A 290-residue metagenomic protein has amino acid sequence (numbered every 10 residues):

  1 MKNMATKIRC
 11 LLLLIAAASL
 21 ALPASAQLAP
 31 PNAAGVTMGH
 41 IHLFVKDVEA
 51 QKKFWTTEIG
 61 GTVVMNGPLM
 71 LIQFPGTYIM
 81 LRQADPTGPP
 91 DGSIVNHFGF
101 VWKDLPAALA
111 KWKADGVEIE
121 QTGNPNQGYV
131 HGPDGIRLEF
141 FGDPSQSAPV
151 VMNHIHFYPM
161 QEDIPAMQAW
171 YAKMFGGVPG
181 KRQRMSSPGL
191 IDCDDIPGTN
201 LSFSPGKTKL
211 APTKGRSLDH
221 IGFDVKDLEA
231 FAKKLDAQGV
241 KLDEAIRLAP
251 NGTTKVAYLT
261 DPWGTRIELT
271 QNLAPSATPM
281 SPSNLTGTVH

Functional and structural regions predicted by a protein language model:
M1-L12: Bacterial N-terminal signal peptides that target proteins for export
C10-P23: Bacterial N-terminal signal peptides
S25-A33, L109, K113-E162, G180-F203 (+3 more regions): Vicinal oxygen chelate
A33-G35, G39-I79, A84, E120-T122 (+2 more regions): Core segments of cupin and vicinal oxygen chelate
V36-H40, S93-H97, V150-H154, R216-H220: Short, solvent-exposed beta-strand edge segments and adjacent coil->beta transition regions
F44, G99-V101, Y158, G222-D224: Short hydrophobic/aromatic beta-strand micro-patches that form the beta-sheet surface supporting nucleotide- or nucleic
A50-K53, P106-L109, P165-A166, L228-K233: Short, conserved charged micro-motifs
N66, M80-W102, P106-Q127, K207-T213 (+2 more regions): A cross-kingdom feature marking solvent-exposed beta-strand/loop segments within repeated, beta-rich binding/scaffold
